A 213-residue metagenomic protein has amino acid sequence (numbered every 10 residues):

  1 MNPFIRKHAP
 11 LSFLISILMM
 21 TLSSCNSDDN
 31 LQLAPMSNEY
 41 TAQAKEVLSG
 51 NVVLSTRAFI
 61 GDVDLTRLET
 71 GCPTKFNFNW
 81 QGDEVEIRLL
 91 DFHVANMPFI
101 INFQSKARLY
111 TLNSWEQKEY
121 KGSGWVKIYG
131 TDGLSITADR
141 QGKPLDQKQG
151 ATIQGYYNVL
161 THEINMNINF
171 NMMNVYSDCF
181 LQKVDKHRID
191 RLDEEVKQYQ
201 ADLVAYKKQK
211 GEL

Functional and structural regions predicted by a protein language model:
N2-F13: Bacterial N-terminal signal peptides that target proteins for export
N2-F4, S27-W125, V175-L213: Acidic/polar, low-complexity intrinsically disordered N-terminal segments immediately downstream of a Sec signal
F13-M19: Hydrophobic helical h-region of N-terminal Sec-dependent signal peptides in bacterial secretory/periplasmic proteins
M20-S24: C-terminal motif of bacterial Sec signal peptides marking the signal peptidase cleavage site
W125-N169: Acidic, glycine-rich flexible loop segments
